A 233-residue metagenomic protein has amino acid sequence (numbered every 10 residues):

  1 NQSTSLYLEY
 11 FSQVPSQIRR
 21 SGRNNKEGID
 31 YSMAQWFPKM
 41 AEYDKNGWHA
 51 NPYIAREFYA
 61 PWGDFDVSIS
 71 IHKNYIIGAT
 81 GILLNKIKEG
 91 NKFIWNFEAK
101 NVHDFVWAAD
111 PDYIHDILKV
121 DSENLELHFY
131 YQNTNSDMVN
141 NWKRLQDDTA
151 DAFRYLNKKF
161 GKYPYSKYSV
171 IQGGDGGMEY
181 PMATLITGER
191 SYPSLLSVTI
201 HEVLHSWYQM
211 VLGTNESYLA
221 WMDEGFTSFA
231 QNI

Functional and structural regions predicted by a protein language model:
N1-G28: A surface-exposed beta-strand-loop module
Q13, R154-G161, Y208-L212, Q231-N232: Sec-exported extracytoplasmic/periplasmic mature domains
Q17-N24, A79-T80, W107-A109, Y180-T184 (+3 more regions): Short, solvent-exposed loop/turn and secondary-structure capping segments
I18-R56: Core domains of carbohydrate- and sulfate-ester-processing enzymes
A41-G47, R56-I200, F229: Hydrophobic helix-coil surface modules that form long, contiguous segments used for peptide/substrate interaction
L185-I233: Zinc-dependent metallopeptidase catalytic helix centered on the HExxH motif and its immediate flanking segment
